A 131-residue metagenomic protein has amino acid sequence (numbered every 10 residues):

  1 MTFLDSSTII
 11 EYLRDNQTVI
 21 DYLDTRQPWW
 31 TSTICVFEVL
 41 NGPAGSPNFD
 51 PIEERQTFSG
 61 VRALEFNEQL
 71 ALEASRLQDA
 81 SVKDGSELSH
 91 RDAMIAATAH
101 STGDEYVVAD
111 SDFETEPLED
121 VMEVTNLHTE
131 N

Functional and structural regions predicted by a protein language model:
M1, H100-N131: Acidic, PIN/NYN-like endoribonuclease modules and their adjacent C-terminal/linker elements
M1-N16, T31: Metal-dependent nucleic-acid phosphoesterase active-site entry motif
F3-L4, Y22-P47, R62-Q69: PIN/NYN-family metal-dependent endoribonuclease catalytic core
S6, E68, H90-A93: Conserved glycosyltransferase catalytic-site signature
I9-D15, C35-E53, R76-K83: A short secondary-structure junction motif
V36, A71-A74, D92: A general structural signal for well-ordered alpha-helical segments in protein cores
V39, S89-E105: Acidic, metal-associated active-site segment
G60-V82: Acidic catalytic patch
